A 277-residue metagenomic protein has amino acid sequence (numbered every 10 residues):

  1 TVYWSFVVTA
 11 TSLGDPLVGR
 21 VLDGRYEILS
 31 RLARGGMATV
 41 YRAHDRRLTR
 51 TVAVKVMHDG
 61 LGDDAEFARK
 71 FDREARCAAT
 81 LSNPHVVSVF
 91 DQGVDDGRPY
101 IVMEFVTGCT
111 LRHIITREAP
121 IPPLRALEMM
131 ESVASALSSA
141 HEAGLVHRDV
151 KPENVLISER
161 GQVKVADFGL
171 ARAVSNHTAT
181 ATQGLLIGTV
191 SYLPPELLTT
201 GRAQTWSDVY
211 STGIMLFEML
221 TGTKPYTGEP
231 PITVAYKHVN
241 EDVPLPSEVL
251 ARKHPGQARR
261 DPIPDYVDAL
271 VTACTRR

Functional and structural regions predicted by a protein language model:
T11-L17, D63-E66, E159-Q204, E229 (+1 more regions): Activation segment of protein kinases
I28-G35, V40: Protein kinase glycine-rich loop
V56-T80: AlphaC helix of the eukaryotic protein kinase fold
Q92: Activation-segment/catalytic-loop signature of the eukaryotic protein kinase fold
D96-T110, I114: Conserved short submotifs of the Hanks-type protein kinase catalytic core that shape the nucleotide-binding pocket
M129-M130: Activation segment signature within eukaryotic-like protein kinase domains
V133-L145: Protein kinase catalytic-loop region centered on the HRD/HxD motif
